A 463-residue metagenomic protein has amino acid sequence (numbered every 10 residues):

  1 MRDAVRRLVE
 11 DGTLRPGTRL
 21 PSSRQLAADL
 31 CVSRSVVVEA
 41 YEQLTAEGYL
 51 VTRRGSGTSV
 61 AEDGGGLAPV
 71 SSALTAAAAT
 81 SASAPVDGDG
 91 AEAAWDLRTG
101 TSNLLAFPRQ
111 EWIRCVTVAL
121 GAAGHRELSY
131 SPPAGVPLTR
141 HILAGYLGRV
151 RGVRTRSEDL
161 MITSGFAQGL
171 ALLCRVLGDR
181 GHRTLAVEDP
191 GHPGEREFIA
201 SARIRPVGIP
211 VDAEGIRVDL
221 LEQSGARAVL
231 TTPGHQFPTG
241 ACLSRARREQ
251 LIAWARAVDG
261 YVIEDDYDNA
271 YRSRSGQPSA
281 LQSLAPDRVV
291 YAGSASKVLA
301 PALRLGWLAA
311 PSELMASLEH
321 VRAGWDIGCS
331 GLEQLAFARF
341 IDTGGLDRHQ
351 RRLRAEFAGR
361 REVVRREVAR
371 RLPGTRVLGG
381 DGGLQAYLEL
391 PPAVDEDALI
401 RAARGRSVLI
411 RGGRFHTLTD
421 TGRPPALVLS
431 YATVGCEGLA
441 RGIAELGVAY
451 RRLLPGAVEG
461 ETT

Functional and structural regions predicted by a protein language model:
M1-G121, L128, E319, A323-C329 (+9 more regions): N-terminal basic, amphipathic alpha-helical segments
L50, R205, Y261, V408-L409: Residue-level detector of anion-binding/catalytic polar loops
T99, L143, W307, L335-T343: Helix-loop "lid/cap" segments that line or gate small-molecule binding pockets
V116, H125-V258, A270-V290, F357 (+1 more regions): Conserved core of the PLP fold type I
V187, G208, E264, F337 (+1 more regions): Hydrophobic residues in well-ordered beta-strands that form the structural core
S283-S317, C329-L332: Active-site PLP attachment segment
S312-S317, L346-D347, A393: Short helix-loop capping/hinge motifs at secondary-structure junctions, enriched in acidic/polar residues
